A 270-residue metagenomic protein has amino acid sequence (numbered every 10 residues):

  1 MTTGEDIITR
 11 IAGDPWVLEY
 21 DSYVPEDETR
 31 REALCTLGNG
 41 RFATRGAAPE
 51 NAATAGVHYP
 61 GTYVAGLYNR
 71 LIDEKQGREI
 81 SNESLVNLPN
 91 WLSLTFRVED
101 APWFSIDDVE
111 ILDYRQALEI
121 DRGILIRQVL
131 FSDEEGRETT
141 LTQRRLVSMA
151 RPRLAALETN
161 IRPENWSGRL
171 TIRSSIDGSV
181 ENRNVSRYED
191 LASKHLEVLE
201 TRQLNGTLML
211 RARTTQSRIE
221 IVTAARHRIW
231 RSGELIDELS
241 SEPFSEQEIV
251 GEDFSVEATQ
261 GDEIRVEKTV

Functional and structural regions predicted by a protein language model:
T2-V270: Beta-sandwich/jelly-roll carbohydrate-recognition scaffolds of carbohydrate-active enzymes
